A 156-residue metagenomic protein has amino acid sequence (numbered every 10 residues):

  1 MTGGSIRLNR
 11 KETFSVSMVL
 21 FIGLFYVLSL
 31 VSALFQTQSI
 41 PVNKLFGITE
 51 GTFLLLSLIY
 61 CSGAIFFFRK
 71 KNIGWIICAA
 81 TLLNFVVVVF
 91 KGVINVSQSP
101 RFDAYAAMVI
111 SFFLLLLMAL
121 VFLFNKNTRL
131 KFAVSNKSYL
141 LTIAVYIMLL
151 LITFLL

Functional and structural regions predicted by a protein language model:
T2-L156: Topology signature of small-to-medium multi-pass alpha-helical membrane proteins
